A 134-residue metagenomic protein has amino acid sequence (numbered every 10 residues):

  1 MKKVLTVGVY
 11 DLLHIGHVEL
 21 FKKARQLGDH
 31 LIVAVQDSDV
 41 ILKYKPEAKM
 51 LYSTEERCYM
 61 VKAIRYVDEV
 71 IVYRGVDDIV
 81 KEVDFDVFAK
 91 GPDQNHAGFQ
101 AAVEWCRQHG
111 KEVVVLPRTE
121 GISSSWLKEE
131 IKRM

Functional and structural regions predicted by a protein language model:
M1-M134: Nucleotidyltransferase catalytic core that binds NTPs
